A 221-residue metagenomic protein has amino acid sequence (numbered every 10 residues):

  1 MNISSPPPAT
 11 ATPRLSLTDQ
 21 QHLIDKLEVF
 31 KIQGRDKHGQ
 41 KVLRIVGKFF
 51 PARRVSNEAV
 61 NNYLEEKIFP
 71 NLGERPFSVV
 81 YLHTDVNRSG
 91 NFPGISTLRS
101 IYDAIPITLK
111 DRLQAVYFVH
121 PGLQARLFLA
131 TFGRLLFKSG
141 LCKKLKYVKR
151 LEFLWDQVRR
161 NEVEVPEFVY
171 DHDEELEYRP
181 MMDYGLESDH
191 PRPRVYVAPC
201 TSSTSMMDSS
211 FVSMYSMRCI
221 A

Functional and structural regions predicted by a protein language model:
M1-A221: Basic, amphipathic alpha-helical/coil surface patches used to engage anionic, phosphate-bearing ligands and membranes
